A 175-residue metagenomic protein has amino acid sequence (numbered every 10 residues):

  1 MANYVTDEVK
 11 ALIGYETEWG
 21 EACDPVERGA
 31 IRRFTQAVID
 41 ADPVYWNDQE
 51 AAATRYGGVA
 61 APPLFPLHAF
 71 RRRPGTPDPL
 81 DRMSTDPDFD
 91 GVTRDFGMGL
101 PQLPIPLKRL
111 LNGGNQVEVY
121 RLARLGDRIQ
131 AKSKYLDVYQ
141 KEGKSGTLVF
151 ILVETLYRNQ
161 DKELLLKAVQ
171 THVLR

Functional and structural regions predicted by a protein language model:
M1-G114: Hot-dog-fold acyl-thioester-processing enzymes
M1-W19, L111-R175: HotDog/MaoC-like acyl-thioester-processing domains
